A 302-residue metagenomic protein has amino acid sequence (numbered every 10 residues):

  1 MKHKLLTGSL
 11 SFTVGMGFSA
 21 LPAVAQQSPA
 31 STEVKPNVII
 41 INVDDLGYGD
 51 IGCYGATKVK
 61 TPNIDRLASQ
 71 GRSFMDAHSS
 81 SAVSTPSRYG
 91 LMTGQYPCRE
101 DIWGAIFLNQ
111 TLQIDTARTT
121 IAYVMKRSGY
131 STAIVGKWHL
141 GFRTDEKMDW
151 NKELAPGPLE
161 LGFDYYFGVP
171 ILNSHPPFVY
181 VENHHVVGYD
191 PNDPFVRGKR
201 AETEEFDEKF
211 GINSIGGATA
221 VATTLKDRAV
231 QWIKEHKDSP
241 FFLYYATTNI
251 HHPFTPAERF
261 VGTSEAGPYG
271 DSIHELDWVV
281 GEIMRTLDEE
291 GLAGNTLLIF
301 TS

Functional and structural regions predicted by a protein language model:
K2, L6-F12, G17-F18, V24-S302: Formylglycine-dependent sulfatase
